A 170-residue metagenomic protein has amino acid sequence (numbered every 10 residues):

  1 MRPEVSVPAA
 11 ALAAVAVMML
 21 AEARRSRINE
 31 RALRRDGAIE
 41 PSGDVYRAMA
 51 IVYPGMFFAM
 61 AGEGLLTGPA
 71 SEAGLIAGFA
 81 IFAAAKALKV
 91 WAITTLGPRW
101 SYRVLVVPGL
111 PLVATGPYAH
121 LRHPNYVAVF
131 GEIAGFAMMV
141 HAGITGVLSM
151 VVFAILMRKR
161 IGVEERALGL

Functional and structural regions predicted by a protein language model:
M1-R2, G43-G74: Long, highly hydrophobic alpha-helical transmembrane signal-anchor segments
R2-A16: Hydrophobic transmembrane alpha-helical segments in integral membrane proteins
A9-A13, E40-R47: Alpha-helical transmembrane segments of integral membrane proteins, especially early/N-terminal helices
L12-S26: N-terminal signal-anchor/start-transfer transmembrane helix
V17, G55-F58, A80, A84: Alpha-helical transmembrane segments of eukaryotic organelle membrane transporters and related multi-pass membrane
L20, A61, K159-R160: Hydrophobic membrane-targeting alpha-helices
R24-V45, G68-L170: Cytosolic-biased juxtamembrane loops and peripheral soluble domains of multi-pass membrane proteins
